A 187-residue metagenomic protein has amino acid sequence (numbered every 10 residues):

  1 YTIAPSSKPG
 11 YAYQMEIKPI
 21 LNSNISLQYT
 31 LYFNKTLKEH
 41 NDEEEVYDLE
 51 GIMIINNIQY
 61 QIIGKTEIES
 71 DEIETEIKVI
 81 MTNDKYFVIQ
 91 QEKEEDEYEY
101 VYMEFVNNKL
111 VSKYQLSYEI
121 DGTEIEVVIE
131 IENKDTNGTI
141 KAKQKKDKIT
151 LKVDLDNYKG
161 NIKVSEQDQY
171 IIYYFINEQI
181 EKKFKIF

Functional and structural regions predicted by a protein language model:
Y1-H40, F187: N-terminal "mature head" segments of proteins
S7-Y11, S23-I25, E43-E45, E69 (+2 more regions): Solvent-exposed loop and beta-edge segments used for protein-protein assembly and interaction
G10, S26, V46-D48, M53 (+1 more regions): Extended beta-sheet lipid-handling architectures
N22-S26, N57-Q59, M81-D84, K109 (+3 more regions): Glycine-centered tight beta-turn/hairpin loop motif at sheet-sheet or coil-to-beta transitions
L31, L49, M53, Q59-T66 (+1 more regions): Extended amphipathic alpha-helical interaction segments
H40-D42, I62: Extended, solvent-exposed, non-transmembrane regions
E95-Q179: Intrinsically disordered, low-complexity segments enriched in Gly and acidic/Ser/Thr residues that form flexible
E181-K183: Long, compositionally biased low-complexity regions that are usually intrinsically disordered and enriched
